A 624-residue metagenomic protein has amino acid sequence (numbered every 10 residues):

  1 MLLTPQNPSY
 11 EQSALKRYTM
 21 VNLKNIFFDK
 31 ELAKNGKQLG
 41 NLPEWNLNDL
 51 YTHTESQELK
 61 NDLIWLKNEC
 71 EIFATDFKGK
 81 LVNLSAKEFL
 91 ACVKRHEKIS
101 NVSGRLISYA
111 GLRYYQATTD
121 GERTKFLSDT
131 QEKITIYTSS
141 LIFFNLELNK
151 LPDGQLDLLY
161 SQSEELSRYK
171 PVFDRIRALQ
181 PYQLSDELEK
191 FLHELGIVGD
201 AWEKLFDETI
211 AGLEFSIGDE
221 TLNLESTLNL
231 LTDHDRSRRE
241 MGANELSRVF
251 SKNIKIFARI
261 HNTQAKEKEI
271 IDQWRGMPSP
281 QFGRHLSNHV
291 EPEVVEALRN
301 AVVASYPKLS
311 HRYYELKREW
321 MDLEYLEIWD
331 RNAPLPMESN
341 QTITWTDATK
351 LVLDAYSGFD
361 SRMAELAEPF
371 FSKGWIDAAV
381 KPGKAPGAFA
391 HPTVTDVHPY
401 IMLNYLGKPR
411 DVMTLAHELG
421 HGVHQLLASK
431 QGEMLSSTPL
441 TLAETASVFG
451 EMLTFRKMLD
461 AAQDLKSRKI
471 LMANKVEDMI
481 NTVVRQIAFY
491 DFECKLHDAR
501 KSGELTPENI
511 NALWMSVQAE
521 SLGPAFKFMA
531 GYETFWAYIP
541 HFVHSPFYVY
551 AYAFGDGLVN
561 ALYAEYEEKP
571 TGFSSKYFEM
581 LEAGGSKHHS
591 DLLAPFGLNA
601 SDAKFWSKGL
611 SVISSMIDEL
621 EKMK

Functional and structural regions predicted by a protein language model:
M1-M20: N-terminal amphipathic/basic-hydrophobic helices that include classical n-h-c signal peptides and signal-anchor
A14-E338, K622-M623: A well-structured
Q38-L39, N48, T54, F144 (+14 more regions): C-terminal, non-catalytic "cap/extension" segments appended to globular domains
G276, L406-L426, S447, M452 (+2 more regions): Active-site recognition of the HExxH zinc-binding catalytic motif
V294, Q425-N474: Helical catalytic core of nucleic-acid polymerases
E315-G358, A364, A390, I401 (+4 more regions): Long, K/E/R/D-enriched contiguous segments that form extended
N340-W345, D396-A416: Short pre-active-site segment immediately N-terminal to the catalytic Zn-binding motif
Q341-I343, I376-H398: Catalytic zinc-binding patch centered on the HExxH motif and its immediate surroundings that defines zinc-dependent
